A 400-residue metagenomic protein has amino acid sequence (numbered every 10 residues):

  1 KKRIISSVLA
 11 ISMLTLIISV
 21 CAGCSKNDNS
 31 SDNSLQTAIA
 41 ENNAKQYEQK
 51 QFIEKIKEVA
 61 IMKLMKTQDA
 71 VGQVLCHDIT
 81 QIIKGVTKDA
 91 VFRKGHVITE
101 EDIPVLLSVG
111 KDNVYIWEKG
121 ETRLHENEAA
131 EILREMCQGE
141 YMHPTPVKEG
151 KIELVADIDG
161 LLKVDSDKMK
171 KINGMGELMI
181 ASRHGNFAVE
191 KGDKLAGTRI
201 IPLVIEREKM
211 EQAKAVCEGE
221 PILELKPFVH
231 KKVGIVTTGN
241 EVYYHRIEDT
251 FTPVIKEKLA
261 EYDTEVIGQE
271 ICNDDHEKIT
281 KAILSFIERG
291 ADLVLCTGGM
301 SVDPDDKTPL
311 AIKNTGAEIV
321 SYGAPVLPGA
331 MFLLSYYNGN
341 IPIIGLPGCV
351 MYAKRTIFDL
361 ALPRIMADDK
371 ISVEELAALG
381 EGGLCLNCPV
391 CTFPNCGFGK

Functional and structural regions predicted by a protein language model:
K1-I11: Bacterial N-terminal signal peptides that target proteins for export
V20-G23: C-terminal motif of bacterial Sec signal peptides marking the signal peptidase cleavage site
S25-N27: Bacterial signal peptide processing site
A60-E149: Short, low-complexity N-terminal leaders and the immediately following helix N-cap/first helix
A90, P146, L161-G174, F187-E190 (+1 more regions): C-terminal terminal segments
G120-F228: Extended, charged alpha/beta regions that create polyanion-binding interfaces
P221-D274: Glycine-rich phosphate/diphosphate-binding loop of Rossmann-like nucleotide-binding domains
N240, I267-G399: Short glycine/threonine-rich loop/turn motifs
